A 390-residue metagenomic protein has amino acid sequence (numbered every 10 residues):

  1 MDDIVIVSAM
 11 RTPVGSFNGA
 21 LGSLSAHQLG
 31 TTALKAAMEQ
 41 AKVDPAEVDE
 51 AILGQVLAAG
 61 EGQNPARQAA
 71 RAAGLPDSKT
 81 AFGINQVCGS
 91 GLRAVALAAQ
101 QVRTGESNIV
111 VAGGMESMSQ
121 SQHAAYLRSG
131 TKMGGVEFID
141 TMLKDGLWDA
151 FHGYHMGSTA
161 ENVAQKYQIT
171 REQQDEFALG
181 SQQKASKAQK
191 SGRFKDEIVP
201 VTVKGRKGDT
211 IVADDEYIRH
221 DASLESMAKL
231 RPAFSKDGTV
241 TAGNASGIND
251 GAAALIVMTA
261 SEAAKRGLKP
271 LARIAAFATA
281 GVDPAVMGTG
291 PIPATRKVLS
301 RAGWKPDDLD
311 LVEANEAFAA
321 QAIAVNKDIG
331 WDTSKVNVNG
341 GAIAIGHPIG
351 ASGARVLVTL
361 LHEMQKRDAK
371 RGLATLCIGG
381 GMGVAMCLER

Functional and structural regions predicted by a protein language model:
M1-S25, A36, L224-T289, P293 (+4 more regions): Condensing-enzyme catalytic core mediating Claisen C-C bond formation in acyl metabolism
M10-T12, S23, H27, T31 (+4 more regions): N-terminal extracellular/periplasmic Venus flytrap/periplasmic-binding protein-like
G22-V110, M115-M133, I198-A213, P284-V286 (+1 more regions): Conserved beta-ketoacyl condensing-enzyme motif
L24, Q55-I109, I139, F151-H155 (+4 more regions): Conserved catalytic cysteine-centered active-site region of acyl-thioester-dependent Claisen-condensing enzymes
H27-K42, P65-A69, A94-L97, M156-V163 (+5 more regions): Short, well-ordered amphipathic alpha-helical segments that serve as non-catalytic structural scaffolds within diverse
Q86-E116, A164-R193, A254-S261, N326 (+2 more regions): Active-site-proximal alpha-helical scaffold in enzymes
I109-V163: Flexible glycine-/small-residue-enriched beta->alpha junction loops that bind anionic phosphate/pyrophosphate groups
T159-E161, E197, K204-G205, A275-A344: Active-site pocket-lining segment
